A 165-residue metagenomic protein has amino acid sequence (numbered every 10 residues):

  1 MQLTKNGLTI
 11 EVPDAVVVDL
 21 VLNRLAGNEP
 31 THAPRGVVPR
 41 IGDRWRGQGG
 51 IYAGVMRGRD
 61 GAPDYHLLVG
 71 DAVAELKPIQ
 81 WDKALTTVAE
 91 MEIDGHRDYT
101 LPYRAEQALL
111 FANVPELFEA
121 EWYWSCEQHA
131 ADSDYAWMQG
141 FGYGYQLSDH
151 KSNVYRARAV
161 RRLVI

Functional and structural regions predicted by a protein language model:
L3-N6, R97-D98, R104-I165: C-terminal, surface-exposed recognition/capping segments
T9, D14-Y99, Y135-M138, G142-G144 (+1 more regions): Extracellular adhesion/carbohydrate-recognition regions
